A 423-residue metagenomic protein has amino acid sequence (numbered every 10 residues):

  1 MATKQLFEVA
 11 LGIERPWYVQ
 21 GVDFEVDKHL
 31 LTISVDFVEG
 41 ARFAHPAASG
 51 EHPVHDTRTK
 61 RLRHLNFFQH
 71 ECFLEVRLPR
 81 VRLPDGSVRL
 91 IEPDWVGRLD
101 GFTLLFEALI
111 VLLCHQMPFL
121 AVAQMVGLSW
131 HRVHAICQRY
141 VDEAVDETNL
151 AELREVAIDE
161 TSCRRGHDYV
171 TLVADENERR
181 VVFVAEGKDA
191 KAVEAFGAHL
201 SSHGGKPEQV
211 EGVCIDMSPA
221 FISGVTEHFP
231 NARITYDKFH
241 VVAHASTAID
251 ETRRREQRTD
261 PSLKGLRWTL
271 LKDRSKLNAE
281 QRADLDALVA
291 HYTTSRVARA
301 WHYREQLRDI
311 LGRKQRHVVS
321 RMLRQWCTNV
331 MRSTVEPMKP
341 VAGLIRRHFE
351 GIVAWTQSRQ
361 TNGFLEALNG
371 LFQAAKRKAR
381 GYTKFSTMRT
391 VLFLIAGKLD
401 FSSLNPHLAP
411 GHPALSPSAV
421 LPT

Functional and structural regions predicted by a protein language model:
M1-A44: Short helix-coil boundary/hinge micro-motifs
I33, A44-A48, L83, I110 (+10 more regions): Mobile genetic element proteins and their domesticated derivatives, centered on retroelements and DNA transposons
F37, R165-D168, D175-E176, E186 (+4 more regions): Acidic/histidine-rich catalytic cores and adjacent linkers of DNA breakage/strand-transfer/modification proteins
A47-S49, P53-H167, P207-E208, I352-V353: Short, positively charged, Gly/Tyr-enriched micro-motifs that form contact patches at catalytic or ligand/partner
D94-G101, N177-K191: Glycine-rich phosphate-binding "P-loop"
S129, Y140-A144, M217, T252 (+1 more regions): The DNA-recognition helices of helix-turn-helix-type DNA-binding domains
T171, S246-R258: Short, surface-exposed amphipathic charged segments that create phosphate/polyanion-binding patches used for binding
V193-E194, V241-D250: Short, charged, surface-exposed secondary-structure boundary motifs
